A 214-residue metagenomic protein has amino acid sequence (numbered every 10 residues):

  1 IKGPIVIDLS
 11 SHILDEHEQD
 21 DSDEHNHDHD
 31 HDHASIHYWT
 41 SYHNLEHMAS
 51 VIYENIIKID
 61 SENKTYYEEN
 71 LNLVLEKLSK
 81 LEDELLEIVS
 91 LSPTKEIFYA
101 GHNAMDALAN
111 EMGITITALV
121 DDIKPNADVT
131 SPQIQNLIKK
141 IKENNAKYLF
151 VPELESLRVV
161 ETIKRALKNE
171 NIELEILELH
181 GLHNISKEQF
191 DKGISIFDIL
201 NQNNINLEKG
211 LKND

Functional and structural regions predicted by a protein language model:
I1-D214: Extracytoplasmic metal-acquisition and chelation regions
